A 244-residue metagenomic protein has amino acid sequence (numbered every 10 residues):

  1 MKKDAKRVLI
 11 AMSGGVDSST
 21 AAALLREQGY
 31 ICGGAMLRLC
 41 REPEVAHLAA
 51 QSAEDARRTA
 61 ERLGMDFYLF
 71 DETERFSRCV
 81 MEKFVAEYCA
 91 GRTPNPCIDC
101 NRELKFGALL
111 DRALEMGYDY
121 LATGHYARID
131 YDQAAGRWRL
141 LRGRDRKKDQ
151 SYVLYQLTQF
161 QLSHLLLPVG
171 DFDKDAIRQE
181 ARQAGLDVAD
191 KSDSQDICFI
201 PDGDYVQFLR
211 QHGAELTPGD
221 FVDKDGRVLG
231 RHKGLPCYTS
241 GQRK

Functional and structural regions predicted by a protein language model:
M1-Y155, L166, D175-I177, R182: ATP-dependent adenylation/nucleotidyltransferase module used to activate substrates
A122-K244: AMP-forming adenylation/ATP pyrophosphatase catalytic core
